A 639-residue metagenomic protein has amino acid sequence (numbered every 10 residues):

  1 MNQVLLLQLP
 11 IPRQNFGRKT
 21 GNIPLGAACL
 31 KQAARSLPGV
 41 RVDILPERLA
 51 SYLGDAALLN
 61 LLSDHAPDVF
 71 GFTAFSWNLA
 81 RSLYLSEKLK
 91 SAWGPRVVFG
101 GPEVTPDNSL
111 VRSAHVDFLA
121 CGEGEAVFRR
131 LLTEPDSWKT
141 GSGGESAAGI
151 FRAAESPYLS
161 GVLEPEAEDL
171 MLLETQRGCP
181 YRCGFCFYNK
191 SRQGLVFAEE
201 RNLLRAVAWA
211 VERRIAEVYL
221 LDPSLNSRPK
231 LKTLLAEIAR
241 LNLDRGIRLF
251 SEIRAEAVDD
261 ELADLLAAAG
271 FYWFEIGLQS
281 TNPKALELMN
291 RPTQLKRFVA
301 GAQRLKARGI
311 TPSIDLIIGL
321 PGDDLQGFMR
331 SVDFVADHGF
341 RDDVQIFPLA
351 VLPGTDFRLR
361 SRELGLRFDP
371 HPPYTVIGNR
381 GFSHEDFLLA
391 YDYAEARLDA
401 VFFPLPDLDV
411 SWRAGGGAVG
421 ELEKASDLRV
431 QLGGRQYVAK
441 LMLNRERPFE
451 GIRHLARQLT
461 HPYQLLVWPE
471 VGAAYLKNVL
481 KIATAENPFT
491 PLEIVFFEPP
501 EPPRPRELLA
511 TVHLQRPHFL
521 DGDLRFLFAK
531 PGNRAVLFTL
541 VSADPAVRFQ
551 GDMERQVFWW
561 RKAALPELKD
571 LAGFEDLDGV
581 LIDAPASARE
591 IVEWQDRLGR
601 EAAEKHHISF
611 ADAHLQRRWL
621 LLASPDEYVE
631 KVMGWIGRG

Functional and structural regions predicted by a protein language model:
M1-R213, W619-R638: Acidic, low-complexity intrinsically disordered segments
N2-F16, P353-T490: C-terminal accessory regions of radical SAM enzymes
V4, V69-G71, V98, L204 (+9 more regions): Conserved C-terminal portion of the radical SAM core fold that forms the substrate/S-adenosylmethionine-binding
L9, T73-F75, G122, P223-L225 (+9 more regions): Structural motif
N22, G26, P157-P312, I318-L320: Radical SAM [4Fe-4S] cluster-binding motif and immediate context
L83-W93, A239-N242, A267, V299-K306 (+3 more regions): Surface-exposed amphipathic alpha-helices with a cationic face
K90-F99, G246-L249, T311, D552-V557: Short beta-strand/loop segments at the ligand-binding rim of alpha/beta enzyme cores
L110-V127, A268-W273, V335-V344, T511-F538 (+2 more regions): Structural recognition of alpha->loop->beta junctions
